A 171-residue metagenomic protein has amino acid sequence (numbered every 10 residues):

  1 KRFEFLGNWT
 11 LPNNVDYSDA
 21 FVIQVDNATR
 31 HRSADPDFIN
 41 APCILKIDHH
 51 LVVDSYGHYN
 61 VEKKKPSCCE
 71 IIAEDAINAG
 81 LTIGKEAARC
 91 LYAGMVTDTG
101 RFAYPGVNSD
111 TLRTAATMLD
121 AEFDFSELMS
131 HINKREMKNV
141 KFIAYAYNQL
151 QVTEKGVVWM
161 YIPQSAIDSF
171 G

Functional and structural regions predicted by a protein language model:
K1-F38: N-terminal small/polar loop signature for handling phosphorylated ligands or for N-terminal nucleophile
K1-R2, D16-D19, R101-G171: Hydrophobic helix-and-loop "lid/oligomerization" segment in the mid-to-C-terminal part of catalytic domains
L11-N14, S33-P36, Y59-E62, G80-T82 (+1 more regions): A generic local secondary-structure boundary/capping motif
F21-I23, C43-I47, Y59-V61, V158: Hydrophobic/aromatic beta-strand patches that form the interior of the parallel beta-sheet core in alpha/beta enzyme
N27-R30, H50-V52, Q164-A166: Short glycine-rich anion-binding loops that position phosphate/pyrophosphate groups of nucleotides and phosphorylated
I39-A41, Y56: Short, structured coil segments at secondary-structure junctions
H49-T114: Short alpha-helices
